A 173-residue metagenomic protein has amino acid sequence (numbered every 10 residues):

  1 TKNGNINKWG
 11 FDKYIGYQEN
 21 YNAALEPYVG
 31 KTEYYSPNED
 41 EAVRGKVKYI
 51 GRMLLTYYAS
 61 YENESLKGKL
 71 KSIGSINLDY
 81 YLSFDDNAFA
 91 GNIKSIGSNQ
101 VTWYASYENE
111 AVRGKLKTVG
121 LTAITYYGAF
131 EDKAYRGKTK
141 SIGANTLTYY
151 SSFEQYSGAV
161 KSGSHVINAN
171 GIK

Functional and structural regions predicted by a protein language model:
T1-K173: Repetitive, compositionally biased segments used for assembly/scaffolding
